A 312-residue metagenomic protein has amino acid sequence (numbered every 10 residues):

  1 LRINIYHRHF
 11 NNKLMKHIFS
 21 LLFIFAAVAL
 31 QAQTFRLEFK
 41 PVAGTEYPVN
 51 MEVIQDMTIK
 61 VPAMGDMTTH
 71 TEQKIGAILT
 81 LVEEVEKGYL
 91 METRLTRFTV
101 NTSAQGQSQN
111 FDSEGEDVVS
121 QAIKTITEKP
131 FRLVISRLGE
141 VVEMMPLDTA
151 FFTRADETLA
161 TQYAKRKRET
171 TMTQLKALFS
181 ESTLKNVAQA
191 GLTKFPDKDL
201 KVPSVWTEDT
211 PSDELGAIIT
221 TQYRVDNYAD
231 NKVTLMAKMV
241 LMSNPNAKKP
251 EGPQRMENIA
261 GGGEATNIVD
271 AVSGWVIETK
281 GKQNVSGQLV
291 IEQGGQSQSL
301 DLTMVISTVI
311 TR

Functional and structural regions predicted by a protein language model:
L1-L37: Bacterial Sec-dependent N-terminal signal peptides
Q33-R312: Signature of exported/secreted
